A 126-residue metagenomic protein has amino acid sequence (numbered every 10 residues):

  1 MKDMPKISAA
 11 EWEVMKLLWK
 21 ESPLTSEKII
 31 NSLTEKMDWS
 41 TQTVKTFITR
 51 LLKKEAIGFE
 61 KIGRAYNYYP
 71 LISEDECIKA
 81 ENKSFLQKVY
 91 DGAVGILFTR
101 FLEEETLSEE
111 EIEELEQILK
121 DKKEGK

Functional and structural regions predicted by a protein language model:
M4-A10, I62-E81: Short, cationic-aromatic polyanion-contact patches
W12-L17, K28: Pre-recognition alpha-helix immediately N-terminal to the DNA-recognition helix within helix-turn-helix or winged-helix
L24-S32: Short acidic, hydrophobic short linear motifs in intrinsically disordered regions
N31-W39: Short helix-coil junctions and helix-kink-helix linkers
K45-T49: Short, hydrophobic-biased segments on the C-terminal half of alpha helices that form "recognition helices"
E55: Glycine-centered, phosphate/nucleic-acid-interacting loop/turn motifs that mediate DNA/RNA or nucleotide
F59: Short beta-strand "wing" residues that participate in macromolecule-binding interfaces
A80-E124: Amphipathic alpha-helical dimerization/coiled-coil segments that flank or bridge DNA-binding/regulatory modules
